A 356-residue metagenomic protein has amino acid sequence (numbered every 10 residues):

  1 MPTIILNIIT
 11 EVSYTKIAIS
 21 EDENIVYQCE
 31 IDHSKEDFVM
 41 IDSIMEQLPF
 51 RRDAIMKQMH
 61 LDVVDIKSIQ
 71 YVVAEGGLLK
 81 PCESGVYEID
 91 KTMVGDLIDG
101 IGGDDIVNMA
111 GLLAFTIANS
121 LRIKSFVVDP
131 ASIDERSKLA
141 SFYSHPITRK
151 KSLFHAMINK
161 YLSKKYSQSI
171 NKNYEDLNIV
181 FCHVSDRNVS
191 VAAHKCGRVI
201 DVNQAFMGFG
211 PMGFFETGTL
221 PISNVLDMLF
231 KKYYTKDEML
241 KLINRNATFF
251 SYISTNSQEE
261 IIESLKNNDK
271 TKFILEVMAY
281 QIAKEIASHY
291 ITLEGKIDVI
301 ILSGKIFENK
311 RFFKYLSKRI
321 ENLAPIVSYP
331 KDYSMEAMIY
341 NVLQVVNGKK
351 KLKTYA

Functional and structural regions predicted by a protein language model:
I5-E46: Short glycine-rich, Thr/Ser-proximal phosphate-binding strand/loop in the N-terminal lobe of ATP-dependent enzymes
C29-S68, M93, D99-G102: N-terminal phosphate-binding loop and adjacent alpha-helix
M40, M109-F115, F142, I147-I179 (+3 more regions): Glycine-rich phosphate-binding loop plus the immediately following alpha-helix
K57-Q70, Q168-N173, I286-D298: Phosphate/pyrophosphate-binding loops at sites that engage ATP/ADP/AMP, CoA/4′-phosphopantetheine, polyphosphate
M59-I106, K124, S132-S144: Short beta-strand-loop/turn "lid" adjacent to the catalytic site in phosphate-handling enzymes
K241-G295: Adenine-nucleotide phosphate-binding core of ATP-dependent small-molecule kinases
I297-L316: Glycine-rich phosphate-binding loops at beta-strand->alpha-helix junctions
F307-E308, V327-A356: Glycine-rich phosphate-binding/hydrolytic loop that grips phosphoryl groups
